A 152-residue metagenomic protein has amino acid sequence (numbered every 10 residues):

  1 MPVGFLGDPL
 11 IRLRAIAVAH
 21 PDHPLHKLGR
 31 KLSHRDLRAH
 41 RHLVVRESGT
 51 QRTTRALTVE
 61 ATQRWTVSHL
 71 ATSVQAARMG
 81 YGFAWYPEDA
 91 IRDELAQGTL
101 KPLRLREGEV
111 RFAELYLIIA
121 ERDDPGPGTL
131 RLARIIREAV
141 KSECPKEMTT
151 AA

Functional and structural regions predicted by a protein language model:
P2-Y81, Y86-R111, L130, R134 (+1 more regions): C-terminal regulatory
V18-D22, E114-P125: A bilobed periplasmic-binding-protein/Venus flytrap-type ligand-binding module shared by bacterial periplasmic
